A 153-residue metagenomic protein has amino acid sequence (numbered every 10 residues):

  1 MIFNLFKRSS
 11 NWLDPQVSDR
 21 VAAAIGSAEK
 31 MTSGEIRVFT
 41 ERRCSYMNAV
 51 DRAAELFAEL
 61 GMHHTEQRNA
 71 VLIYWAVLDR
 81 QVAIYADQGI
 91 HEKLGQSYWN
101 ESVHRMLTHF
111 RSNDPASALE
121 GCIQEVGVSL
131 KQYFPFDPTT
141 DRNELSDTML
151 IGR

Functional and structural regions predicted by a protein language model:
I2-M31, E35-G152: Divalent-cation
